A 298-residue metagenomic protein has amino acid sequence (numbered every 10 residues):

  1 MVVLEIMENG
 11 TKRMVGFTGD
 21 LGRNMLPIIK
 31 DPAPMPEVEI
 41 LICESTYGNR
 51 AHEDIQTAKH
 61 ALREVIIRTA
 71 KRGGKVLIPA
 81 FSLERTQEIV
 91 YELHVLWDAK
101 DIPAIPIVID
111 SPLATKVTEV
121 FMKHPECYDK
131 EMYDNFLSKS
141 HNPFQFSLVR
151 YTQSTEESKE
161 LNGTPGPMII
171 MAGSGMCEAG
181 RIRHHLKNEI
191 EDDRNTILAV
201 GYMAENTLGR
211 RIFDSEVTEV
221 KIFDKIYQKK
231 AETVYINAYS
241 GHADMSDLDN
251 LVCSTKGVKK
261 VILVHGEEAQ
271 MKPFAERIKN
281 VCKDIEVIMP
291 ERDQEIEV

Functional and structural regions predicted by a protein language model:
M1-E88, H94-D101, P106: His/Asp/Glu-rich metal-coordinating catalytic cores of metallo-dependent phosphodiesterases/hydrolases acting on
M1-K30, E156-G163, I169, R181-H185 (+2 more regions): Core dinuclear metal-dependent hydrolase active-site scaffold
M7, P32-M35, E92-L96, H124-E126 (+4 more regions): Short, solvent-exposed amphipathic alpha-helical segments in soluble enzyme and RNA/protein-processing domains
G19-L21, S45-Y47, F81-L83, P112-L113 (+4 more regions): Active-site metal-binding loops of divalent metal-dependent hydrolases
P34-C43, Y47-N49, Y128-Y133, A199-A231: Metal-dependent catalytic core segments for phosphate chemistry
E64-E205, K221: Hard-cation-handling environments
K221-L251: Generic long, charged, amphipathic alpha-helical segments
L248-N280: C-terminal structured "cap/appendage" subdomains that terminate the fold
